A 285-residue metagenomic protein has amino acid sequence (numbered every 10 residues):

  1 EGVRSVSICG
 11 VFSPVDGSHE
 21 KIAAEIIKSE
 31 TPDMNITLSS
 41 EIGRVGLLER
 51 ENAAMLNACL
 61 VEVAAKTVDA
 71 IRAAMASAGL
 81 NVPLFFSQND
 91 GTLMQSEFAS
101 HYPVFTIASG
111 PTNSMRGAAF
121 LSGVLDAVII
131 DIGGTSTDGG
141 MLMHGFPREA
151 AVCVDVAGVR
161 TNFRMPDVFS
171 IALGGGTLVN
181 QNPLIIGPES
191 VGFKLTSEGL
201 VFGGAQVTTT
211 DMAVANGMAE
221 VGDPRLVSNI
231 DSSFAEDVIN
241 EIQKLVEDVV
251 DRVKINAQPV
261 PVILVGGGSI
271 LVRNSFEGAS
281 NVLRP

Functional and structural regions predicted by a protein language model:
E1-P285: N-terminally biased helix-coil "hinge/interface" segments that flank
